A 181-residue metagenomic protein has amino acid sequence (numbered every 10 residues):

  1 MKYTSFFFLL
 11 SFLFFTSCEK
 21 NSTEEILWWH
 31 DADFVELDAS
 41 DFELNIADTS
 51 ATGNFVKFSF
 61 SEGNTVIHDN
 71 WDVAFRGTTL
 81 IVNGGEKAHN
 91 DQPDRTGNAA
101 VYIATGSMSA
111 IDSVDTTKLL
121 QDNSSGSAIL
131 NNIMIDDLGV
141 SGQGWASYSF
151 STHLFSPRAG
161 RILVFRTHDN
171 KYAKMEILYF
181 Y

Functional and structural regions predicted by a protein language model:
M1-S5: Positively charged n-region of N-terminal signal peptides that target proteins for export
F14-S17: C-terminal motif of bacterial Sec signal peptides marking the signal peptidase cleavage site
E19-Y181: Surface-exposed, beta-sheet-biased, low-hydrophobicity segments with strongly acidic/polar composition
